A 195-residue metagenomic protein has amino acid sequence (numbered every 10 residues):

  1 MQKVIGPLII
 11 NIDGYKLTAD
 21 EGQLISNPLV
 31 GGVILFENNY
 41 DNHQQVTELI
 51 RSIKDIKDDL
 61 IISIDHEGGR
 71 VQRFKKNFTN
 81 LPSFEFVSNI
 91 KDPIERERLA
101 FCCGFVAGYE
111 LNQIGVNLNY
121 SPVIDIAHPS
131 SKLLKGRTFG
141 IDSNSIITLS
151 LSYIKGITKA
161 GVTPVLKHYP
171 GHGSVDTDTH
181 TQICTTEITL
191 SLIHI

Functional and structural regions predicted by a protein language model:
M1-K16: Boundary/entry segment of secreted carbohydrate-active catalytic domains
I10-G14, L24, Q45, D58: Conserved alpha/beta-domain cores
D13-I25, C102-A107: Short, acidic/polar
L29-I146, H168, G173-T189: Enzymes and membrane/adaptor proteins characterized by extended Gly/Ser/Thr/Asp/Glu-rich, aromatic-dotted
T148-S152, G156-A160, L166: Metal-dependent enolase-superfamily TIM-barrel catalytic cores that perform enediolate-based chemistry
I193-I195: Conserved small/polar residues in nucleotide/adenosyl-binding loops
